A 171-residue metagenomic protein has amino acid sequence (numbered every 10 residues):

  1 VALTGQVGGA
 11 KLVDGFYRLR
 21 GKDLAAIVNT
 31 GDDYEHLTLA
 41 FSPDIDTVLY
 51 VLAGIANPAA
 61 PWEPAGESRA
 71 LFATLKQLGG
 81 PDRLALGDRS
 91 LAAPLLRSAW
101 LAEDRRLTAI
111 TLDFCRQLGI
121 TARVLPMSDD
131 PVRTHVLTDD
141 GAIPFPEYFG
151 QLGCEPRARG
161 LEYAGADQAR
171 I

Functional and structural regions predicted by a protein language model:
V1, Y17-D23, G31, L39 (+1 more regions): Non-transmembrane, aqueous-exposed alpha-helical and coiled segments at domain scale
V1-V7: Short, glycine-rich nucleotide/cofactor-binding loops
G8-V13: Short glycine/serine/threonine-rich phosphate/pyrophosphate-binding segments that cradle anionic phosphate groups
D14-R18, R116: Short, well-ordered alpha-helices that flank and scaffold nucleotide-derived cofactor binding pockets
A26: A solvent-exposed beta-alpha-beta segment
N29-A169: Electropositive, gly/pro-rich neighborhoods at or near active sites that engage anionic ligands
